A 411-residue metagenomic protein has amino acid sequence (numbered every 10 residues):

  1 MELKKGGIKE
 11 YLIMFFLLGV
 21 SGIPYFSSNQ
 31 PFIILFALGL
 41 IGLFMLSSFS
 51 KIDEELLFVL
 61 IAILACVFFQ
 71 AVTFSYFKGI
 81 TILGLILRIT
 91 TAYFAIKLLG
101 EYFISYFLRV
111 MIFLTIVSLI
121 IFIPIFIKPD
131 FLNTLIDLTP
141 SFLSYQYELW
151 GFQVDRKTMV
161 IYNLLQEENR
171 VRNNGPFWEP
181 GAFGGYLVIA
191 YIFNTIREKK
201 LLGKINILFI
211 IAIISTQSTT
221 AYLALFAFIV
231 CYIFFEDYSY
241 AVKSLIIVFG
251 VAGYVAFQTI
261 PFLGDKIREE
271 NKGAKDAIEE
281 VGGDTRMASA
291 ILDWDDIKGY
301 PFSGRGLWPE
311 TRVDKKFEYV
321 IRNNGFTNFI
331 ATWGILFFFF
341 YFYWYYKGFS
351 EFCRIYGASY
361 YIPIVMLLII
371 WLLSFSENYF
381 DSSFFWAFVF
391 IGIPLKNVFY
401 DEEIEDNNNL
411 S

Functional and structural regions predicted by a protein language model:
Y11-P24, L38-I96, I116-I121, L368-L372: N-terminal hydrophobic segments of proteins, predominantly signal-anchor/transmembrane helices of inner/organellar
P24-L35, Q70-L87, G175-G185, G203-I233 (+2 more regions): Helix-loop-helix junctions and helix-breaking kinks within/between transmembrane helices of multi-pass membrane
L38-I41, P363-W371, Y379-S411: Transmembrane alpha-helices of multi-pass inner-membrane enzymes
F58-I63, A95-Q146, V365: Interfacial loop-to-transmembrane-helix boundary motif in multi-pass membrane proteins
A71-S75, I120-P129, E236-D276: A membrane-periplasm/extracellular boundary helix in multi-pass inner-membrane enzymes that assemble envelope glycans
L108-F131, G151-Q217, Y222-F234: Alpha-helical transmembrane segments of multi-pass inner-membrane proteins
K199-I205, F209, F226-V230, F234 (+2 more regions): Hydrophobic transmembrane alpha-helices and their immediate junctions
F262-W333: Long extracytoplasmic/lumenal interhelical loops at the membrane interface of multi-pass membrane proteins
